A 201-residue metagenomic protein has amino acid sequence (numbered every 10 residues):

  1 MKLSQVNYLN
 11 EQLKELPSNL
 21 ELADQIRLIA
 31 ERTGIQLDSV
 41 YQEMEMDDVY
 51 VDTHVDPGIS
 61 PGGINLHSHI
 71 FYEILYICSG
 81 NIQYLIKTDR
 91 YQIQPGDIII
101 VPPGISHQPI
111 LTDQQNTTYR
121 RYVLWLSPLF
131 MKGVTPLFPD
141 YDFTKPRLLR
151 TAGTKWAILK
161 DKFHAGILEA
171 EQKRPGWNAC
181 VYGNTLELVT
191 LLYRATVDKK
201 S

Functional and structural regions predicted by a protein language model:
M1-N81, Y91: Generic protein-terminus/edge-of-domain signal
L13, P17, A30-T33, E45 (+3 more regions): Generic secondary-structure transition motif, activating predominantly at the C-termini of alpha-helices
Y41, E45-V51, K132-L137, K155 (+1 more regions): Membrane-targeting and insertion segments and their boundary/processing signals
Y50-Y141: N-terminal regulatory/effector-sensing and dimerization cores that precede helix-turn-helix DNA-binding domains
P139-L192: Amphipathic alpha-helical segments enriched in hydrophobic/aromatic residues interleaved with Lys/Arg
S201: DNA-binding recognition helix and immediately preceding turn/loop of helix-turn-helix/winged-helix domains
